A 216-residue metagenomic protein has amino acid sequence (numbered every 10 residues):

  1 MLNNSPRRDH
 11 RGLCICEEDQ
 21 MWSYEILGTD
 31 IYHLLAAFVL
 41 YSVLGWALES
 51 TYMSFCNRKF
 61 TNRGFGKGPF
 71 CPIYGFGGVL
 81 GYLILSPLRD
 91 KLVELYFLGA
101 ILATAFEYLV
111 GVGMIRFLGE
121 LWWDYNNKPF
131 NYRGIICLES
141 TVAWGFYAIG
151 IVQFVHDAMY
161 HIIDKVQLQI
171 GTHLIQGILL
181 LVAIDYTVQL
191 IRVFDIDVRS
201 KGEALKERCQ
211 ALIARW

Functional and structural regions predicted by a protein language model:
M1-E18: Positively charged N-terminal leader segments that act as targeting/secretion signals
C16-W216: Aromatic-rich, lipid-facing transmembrane alpha helices and their immediate juxtamembrane interface loops in integral
